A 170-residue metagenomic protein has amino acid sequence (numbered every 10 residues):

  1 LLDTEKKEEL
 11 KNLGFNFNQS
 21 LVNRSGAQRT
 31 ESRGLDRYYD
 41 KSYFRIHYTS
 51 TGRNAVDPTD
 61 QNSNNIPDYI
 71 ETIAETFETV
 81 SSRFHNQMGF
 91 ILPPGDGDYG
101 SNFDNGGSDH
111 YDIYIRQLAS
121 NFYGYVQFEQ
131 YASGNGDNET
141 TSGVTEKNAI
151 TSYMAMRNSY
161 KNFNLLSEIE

Functional and structural regions predicted by a protein language model:
L1-E170: Zn2+-dependent metallopeptidase catalytic core
